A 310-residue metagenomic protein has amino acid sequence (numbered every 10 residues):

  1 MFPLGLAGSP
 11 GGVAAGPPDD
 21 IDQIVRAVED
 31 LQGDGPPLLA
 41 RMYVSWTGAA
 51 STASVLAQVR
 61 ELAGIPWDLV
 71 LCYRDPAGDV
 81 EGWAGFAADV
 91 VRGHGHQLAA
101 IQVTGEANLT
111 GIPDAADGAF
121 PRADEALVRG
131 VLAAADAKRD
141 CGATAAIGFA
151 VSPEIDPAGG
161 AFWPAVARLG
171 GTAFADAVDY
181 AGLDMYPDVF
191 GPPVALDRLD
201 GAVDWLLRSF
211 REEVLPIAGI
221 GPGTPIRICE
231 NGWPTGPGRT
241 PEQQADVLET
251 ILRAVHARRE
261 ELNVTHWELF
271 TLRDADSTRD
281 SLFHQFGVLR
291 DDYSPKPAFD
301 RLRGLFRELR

Functional and structural regions predicted by a protein language model:
P3-L31, L62, W67, G93 (+5 more regions): Aromatic-rich peripheral "rim/lid" segments of glycoside hydrolase catalytic domains that contact and position glycan
A7-Q23, L39-V55, Y73-A84, L109-G111 (+5 more regions): Acidic-and-aromatic substrate-binding clefts and catalytic sites of carbohydrate-active enzymes
D20, I24, S54-Q58, W83-A87 (+8 more regions): Stable alpha-helical elements in mature extracytoplasmic
I24-G95, D117-V151, A195-G201, I220-G221: Aromatic-lined substrate-binding rim segments of carbohydrate-active enzymes
D34, L62-G64, G93-Q97, G130-A145 (+4 more regions): A structural motif corresponding to the C-terminal end of an alpha-helix and its immediate exit/capping segment
A40-V44, I65-D75, L98-A99, G105 (+4 more regions): Aromatic- and acid-rich polysaccharide-binding/catalytic face of secreted or lumenal carbohydrate-active enzymes
N108-E125, L183-I217, G236-P241: Substrate-binding surface in catalytic domains of secreted glycosidases
D124-V166, L215-G236, E261-A275: Aromatic-lined carbohydrate-recognition surfaces of secreted/lumenal glycan-active proteins
